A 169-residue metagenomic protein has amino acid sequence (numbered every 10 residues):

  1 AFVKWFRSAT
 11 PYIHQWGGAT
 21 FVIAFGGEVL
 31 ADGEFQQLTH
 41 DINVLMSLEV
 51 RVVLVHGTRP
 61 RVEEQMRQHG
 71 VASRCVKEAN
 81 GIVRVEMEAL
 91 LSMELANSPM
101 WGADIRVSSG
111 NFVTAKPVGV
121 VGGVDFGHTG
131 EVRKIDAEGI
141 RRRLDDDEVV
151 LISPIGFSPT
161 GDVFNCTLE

Functional and structural regions predicted by a protein language model:
A1-E169: Nucleotide/pyrophosphate-binding catalytic subdomain
